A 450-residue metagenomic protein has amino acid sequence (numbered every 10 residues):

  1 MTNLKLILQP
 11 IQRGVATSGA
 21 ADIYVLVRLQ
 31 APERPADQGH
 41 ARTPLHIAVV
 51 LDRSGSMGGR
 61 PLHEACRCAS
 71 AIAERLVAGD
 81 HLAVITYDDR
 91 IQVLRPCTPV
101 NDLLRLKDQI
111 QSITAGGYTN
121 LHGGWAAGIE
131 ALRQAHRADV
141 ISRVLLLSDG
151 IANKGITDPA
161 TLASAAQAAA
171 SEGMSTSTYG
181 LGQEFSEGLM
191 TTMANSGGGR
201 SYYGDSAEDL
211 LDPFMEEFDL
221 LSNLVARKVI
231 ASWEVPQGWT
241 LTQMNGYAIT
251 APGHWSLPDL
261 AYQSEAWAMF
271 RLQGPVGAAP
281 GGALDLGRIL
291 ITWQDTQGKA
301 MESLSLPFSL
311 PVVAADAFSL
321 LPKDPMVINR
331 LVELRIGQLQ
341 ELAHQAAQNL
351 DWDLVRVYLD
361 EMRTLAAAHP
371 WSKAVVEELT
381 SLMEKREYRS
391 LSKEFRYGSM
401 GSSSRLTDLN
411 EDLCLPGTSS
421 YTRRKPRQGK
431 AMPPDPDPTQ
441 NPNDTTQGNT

Functional and structural regions predicted by a protein language model:
T2, I7-R227, G274-P280, P370-W371: Exposed acidic/Ser/Thr-rich ligand/metal-binding surfaces
K5-I11, R28-Q30, H46, V50 (+7 more regions): PAZ/PAZ-like end-binding module
R13-V15, W255-L260, I328: Beta-strand-rich interaction surfaces with strong enrichment in secreted/lumenal proteins
R143-L145, I230-S232, D285-I289: C-terminal helical "lid" of AAA+/P-loop NTPase domains
I230, E234-A251: A surface/secretory-pathway sequence property marking extracellular, secreted, or lumenal proteins enriched
M244-S264: Extracellular adhesion/glycan-binding regions together with long Ser/Thr- and acidic-residue-rich low-complexity tracts
A261-S264, A268-G274: Acidic/histidine-rich
P275-T450: Long, acidic serine/threonine- and proline-rich intrinsically disordered regions
